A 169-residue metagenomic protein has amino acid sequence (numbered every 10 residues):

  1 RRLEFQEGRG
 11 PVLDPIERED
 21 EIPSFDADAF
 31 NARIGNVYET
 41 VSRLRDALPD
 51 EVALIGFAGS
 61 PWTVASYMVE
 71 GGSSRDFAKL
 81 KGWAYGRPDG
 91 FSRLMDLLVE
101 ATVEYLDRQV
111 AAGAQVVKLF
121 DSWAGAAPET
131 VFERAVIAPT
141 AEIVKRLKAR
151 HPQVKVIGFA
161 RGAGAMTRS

Functional and structural regions predicted by a protein language model:
R1-E7: Glycine-rich loop at the start of a catalytic domain that most often binds anionic cofactors/ligands
E7-A47: A gly/proline- and charged-residue-enriched helix-loop-helix capping module
R33-S169: Active-site loop segments of alpha/beta catalytic cores
